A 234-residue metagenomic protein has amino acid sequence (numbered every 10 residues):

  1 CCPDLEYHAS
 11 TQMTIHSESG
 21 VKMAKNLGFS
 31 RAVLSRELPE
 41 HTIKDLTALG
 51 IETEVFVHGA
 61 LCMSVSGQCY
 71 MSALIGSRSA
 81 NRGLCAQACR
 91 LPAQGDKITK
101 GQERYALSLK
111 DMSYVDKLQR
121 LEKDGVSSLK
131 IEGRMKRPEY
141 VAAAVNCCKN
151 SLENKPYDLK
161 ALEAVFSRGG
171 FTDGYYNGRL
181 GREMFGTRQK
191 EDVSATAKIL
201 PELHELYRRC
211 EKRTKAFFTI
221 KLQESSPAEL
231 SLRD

Functional and structural regions predicted by a protein language model:
C1-M23: N-terminal active-site wall of soluble small-molecule enzyme domains
L5-E6, K22-D234: Surface-exposed amphipathic alpha-helical tracts and adjacent flexible/coil segments at the periphery of soluble enzymes
